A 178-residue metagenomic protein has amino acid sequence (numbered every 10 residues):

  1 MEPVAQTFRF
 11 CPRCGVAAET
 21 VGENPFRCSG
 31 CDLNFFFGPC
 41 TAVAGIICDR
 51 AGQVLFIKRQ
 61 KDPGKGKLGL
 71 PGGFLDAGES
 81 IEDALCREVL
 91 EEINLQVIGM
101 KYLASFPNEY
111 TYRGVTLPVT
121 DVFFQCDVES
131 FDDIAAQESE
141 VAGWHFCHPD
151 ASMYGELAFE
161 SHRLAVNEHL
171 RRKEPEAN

Functional and structural regions predicted by a protein language model:
E2, D49-E91: Conserved Nudix-box catalytic region and its N-terminal flanking loop in Nudix hydrolases and closely related
V4-F8, N24, T41: Short metal-coordination and nucleic-acid-contact micro-motifs, chiefly zinc-binding Cys/His arrays
C11-C14, C28-C31: Short cysteine-rich clusters marking metal-coordination/redox-active sites
E19-T20, F36: Short functional micro-motifs and their immediate structural scaffolds
T20-V21, Q96-S105: A short coil-to-beta-strand element that immediately follows conserved catalytic motifs
G30-V54, F74: Conserved N-terminal beta-strand and adjoining loop/helix that marks the start of the Nudix/MutT-like hydrolase domain
A104-D133: Active-site-adjacent beta-strand/loop module that shapes the phosphate/pyrophosphate-binding cleft
A135-V166: NUDIX/MutT-family hydrolases
